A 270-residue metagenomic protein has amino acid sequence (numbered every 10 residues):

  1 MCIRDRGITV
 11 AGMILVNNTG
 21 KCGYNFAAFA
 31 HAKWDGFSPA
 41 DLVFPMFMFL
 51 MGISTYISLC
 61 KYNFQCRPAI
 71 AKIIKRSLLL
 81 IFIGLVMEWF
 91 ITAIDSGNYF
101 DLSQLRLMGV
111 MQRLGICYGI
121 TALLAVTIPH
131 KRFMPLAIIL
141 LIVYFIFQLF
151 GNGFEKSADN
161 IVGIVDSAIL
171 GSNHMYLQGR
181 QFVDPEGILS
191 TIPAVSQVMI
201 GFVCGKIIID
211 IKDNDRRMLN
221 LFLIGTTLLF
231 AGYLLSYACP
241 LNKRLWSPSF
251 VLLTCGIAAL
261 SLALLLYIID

Functional and structural regions predicted by a protein language model:
R4-D270: Alpha-helical transmembrane segments and their immediate juxtamembrane cytosolic regions
